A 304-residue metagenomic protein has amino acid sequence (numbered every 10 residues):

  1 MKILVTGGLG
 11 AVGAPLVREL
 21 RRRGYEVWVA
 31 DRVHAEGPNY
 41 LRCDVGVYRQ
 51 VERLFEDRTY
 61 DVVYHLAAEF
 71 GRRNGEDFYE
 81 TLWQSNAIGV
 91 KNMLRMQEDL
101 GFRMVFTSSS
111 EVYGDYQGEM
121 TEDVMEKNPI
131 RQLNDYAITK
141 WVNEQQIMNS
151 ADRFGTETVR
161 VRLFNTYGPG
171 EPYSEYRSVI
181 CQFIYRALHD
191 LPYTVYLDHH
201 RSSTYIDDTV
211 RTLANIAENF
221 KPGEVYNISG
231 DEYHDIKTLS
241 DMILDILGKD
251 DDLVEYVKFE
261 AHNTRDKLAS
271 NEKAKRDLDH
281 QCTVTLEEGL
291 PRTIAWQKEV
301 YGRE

Functional and structural regions predicted by a protein language model:
I3-R23: N-terminal Rossmann NAD(P)H-binding glycine-rich loop of SDR-like oxidoreductase domains
T6, A30, V63-E69, M104-S110 (+1 more regions): SDR active-site strand-loop-helix element
E36-V47: Rossmann-fold cofactor-recognition segment
V45-S85: NAD(P)H-binding glycine-rich loop region in Rossmannoid oxidoreductase-like domains and their noncatalytic homologs
K91-L133: Conserved Rossmann-fold NAD(P)-dependent oxidoreductase catalytic core, especially the SDR/UDP-sugar
G118, Q145-S202, I206-N215, D241-L244: NAD(P)-dependent short-chain dehydrogenase/reductase
T139-V142: Active-site helix of classical SDR
H189-E304: C-terminal substrate-binding subdomain of Rossmann-fold SDR/epimerase-dehydratase oxidoreductases
